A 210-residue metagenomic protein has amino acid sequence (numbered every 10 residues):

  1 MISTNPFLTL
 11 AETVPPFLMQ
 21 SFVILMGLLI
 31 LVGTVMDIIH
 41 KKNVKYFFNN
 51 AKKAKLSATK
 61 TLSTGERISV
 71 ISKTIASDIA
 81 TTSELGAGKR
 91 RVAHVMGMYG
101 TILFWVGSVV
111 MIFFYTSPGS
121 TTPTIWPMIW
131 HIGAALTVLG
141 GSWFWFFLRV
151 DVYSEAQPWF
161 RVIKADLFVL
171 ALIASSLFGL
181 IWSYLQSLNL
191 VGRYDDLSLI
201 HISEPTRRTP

Functional and structural regions predicted by a protein language model:
S3-L31, K89-Y99, P123-I132: Membrane-entry segments of alpha-helical transmembrane domains in multi-pass membrane proteins
M19-K55, L136-S142: Hydrophobic alpha-helical membrane-embedded segments
K42-N50, S77-G86, W145-W159: Cytoplasmic membrane-interface regions of multi-pass membrane proteins
N49-A87: Membrane-proximal soluble regions of multi-pass membrane proteins
A54-S57, E84-A93, T122-M128, Y153-A171 (+1 more regions): Membrane-interface segments at loop-to-transmembrane junctions
Y99-V106, H131-W143, I163-S183: Hydrophobic membrane-spanning alpha-helices of multi-pass integral membrane proteins
T121, I181-L199: Extracellular/periplasmic helix-loop-helix junctions in multi-pass membrane proteins
I200-P210: Single conserved hydrophobic/aromatic residue that forms the stacking wall/gate of nucleotide- or nucleobase-binding
